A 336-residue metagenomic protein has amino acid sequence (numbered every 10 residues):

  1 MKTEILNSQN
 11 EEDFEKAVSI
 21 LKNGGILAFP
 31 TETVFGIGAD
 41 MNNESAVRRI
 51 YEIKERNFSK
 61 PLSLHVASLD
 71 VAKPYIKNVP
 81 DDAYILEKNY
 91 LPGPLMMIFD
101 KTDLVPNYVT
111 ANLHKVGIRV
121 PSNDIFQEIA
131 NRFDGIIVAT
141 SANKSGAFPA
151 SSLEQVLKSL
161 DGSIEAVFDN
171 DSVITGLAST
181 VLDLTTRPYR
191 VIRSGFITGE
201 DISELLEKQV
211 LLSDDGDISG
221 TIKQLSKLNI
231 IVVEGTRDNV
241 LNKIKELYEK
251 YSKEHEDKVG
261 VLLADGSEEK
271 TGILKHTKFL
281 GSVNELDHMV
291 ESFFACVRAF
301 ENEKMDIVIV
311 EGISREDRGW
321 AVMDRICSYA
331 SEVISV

Functional and structural regions predicted by a protein language model:
M1-V336: Active-site-adjacent structural elements in enzyme catalytic cores
